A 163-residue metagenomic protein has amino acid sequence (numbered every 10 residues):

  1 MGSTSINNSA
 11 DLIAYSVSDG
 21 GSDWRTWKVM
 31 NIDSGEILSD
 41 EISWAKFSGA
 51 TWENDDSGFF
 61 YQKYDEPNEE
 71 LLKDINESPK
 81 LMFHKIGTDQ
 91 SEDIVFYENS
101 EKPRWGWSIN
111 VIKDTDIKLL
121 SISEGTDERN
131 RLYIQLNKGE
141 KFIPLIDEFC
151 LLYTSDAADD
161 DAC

Functional and structural regions predicted by a protein language model:
M1-S155: Beta-propeller folds
Y153-C163: Single conserved hydrophobic/aromatic residue that forms the stacking wall/gate of nucleotide- or nucleobase-binding
